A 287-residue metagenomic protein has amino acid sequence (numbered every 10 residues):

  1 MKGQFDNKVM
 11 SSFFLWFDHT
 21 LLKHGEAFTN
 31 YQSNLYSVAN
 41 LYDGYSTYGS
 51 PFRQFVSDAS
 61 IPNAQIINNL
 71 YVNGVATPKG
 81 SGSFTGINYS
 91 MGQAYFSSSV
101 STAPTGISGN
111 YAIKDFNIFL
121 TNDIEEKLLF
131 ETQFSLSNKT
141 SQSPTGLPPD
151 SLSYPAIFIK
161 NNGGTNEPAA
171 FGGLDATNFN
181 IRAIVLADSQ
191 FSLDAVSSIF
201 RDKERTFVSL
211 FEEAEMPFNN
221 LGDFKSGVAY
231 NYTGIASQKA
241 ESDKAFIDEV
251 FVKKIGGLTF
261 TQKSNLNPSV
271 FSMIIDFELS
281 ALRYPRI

Functional and structural regions predicted by a protein language model:
M1-F84, S90-Q93, S99-D123: Extended beta-strand solenoid/passenger and fiber regions
M1-T29, N162-T177, V228-I287: Short, charged interaction patches at domain edges and termini
K2-F17, D123-E126, S197-P217: Well-ordered, non-membrane alpha-helical segments in soluble/globular domains
D18, N69-T77, G82-M91, E131-T132 (+5 more regions): Low-complexity, repetitive regions of proteins mediating host interaction that are extracellular, surface-exposed
G74, F134-S197, K254-N267: Short, solvent-exposed beta-alpha or beta-beta edge segments that form flexible loop/patches at the rim of ligand
Y111-D115, G163-T165, A183-F191, F277-P285: Beta-strand elements of well-folded, non-transmembrane domains
A112-S141: Glycine/proline-rich low-complexity spacer/linker segments in large multi-domain proteins
P144-A156, A176-N178, R182-A240, R283-P285: Acidic, Ser/Thr- and Gly-enriched intrinsically disordered low-complexity segments
